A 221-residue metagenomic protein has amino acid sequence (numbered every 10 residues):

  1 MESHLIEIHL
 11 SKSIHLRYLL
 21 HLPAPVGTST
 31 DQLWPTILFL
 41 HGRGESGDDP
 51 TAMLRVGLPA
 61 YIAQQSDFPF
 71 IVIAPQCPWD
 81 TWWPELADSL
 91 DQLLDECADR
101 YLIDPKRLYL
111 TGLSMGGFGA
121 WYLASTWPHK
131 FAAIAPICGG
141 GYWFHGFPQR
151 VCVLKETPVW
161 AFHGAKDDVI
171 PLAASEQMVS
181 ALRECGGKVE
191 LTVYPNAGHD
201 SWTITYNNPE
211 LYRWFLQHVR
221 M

Functional and structural regions predicted by a protein language model:
M1-T36, F70, T111-L113, F118 (+6 more regions): A domain-start/cap signature at the N-terminus of enzymes
A24-Q32, P78-M115, P128: Gly/Ser-rich "nucleophile elbow"/oxyanion-hole loop immediately N-terminal to the catalytic nucleophile in hydrolases
P35, F70, R107, A132 (+1 more regions): Alpha/beta-hydrolase fold active-site loops
P35-G42, C138, H163: The conserved beta1-alpha1 loop
T36, R43-D91: Active-site machinery of serine-nucleophile hydrolases
A52-Q64, L93, G141-C152, A173: Alpha-helical scaffolding within the catalytic cores of extracellular/periplasmic polymer-degrading hydrolases
D99-R100, K106-V153: Primarily recognizes the serine-hydrolase "nucleophile elbow" in alpha/beta-hydrolase and SGNH/GDSL folds
A133-F215: The feature captures the conserved acid-bearing segment of alpha/beta-hydrolase catalytic domains
